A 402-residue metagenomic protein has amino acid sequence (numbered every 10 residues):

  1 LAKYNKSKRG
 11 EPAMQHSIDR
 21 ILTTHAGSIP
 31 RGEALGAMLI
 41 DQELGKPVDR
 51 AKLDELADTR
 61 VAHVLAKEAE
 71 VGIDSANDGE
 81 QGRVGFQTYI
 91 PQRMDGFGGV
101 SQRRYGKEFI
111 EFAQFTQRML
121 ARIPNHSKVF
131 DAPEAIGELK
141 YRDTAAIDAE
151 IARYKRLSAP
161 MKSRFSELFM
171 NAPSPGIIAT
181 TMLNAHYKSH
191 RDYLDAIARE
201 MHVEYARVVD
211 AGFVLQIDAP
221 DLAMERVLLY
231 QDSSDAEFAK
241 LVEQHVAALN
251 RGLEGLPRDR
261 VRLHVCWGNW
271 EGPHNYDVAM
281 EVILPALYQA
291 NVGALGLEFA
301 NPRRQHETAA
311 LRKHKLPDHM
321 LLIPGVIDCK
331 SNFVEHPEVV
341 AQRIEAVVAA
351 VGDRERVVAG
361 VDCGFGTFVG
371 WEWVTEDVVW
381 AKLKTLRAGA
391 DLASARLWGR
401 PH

Functional and structural regions predicted by a protein language model:
K3-H402: Domain-level signal for soluble alpha/beta catalytic cores
